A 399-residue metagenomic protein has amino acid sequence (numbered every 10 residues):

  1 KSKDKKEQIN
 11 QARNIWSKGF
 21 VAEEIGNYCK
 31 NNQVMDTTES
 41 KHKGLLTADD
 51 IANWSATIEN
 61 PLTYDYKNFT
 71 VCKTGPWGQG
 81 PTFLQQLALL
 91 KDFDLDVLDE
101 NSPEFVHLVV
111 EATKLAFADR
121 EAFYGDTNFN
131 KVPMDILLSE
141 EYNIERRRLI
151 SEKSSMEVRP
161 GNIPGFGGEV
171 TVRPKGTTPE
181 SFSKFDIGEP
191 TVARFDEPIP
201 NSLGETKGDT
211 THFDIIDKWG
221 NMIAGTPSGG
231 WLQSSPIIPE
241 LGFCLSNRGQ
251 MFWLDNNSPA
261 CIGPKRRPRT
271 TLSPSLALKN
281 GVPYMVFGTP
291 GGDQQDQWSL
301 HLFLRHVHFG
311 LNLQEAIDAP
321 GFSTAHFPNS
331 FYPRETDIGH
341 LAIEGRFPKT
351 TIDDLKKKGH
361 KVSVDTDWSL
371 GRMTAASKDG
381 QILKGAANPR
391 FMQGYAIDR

Functional and structural regions predicted by a protein language model:
K1-V71, P76: Long, well-ordered, tryptophan-enriched scaffold segments
K3-Q11, A22, G26, S40-G44 (+3 more regions): Internal maturation/activation junctions in enzymes
Q8-K18, E23, C29, A88-K91 (+1 more regions): Alpha-helical support elements that line or immediately flank enzyme active sites and cofactor-binding pockets
I9-I15, T70-P76, L98-E100, S202 (+2 more regions): Second-shell loop/turn segments in exported
N32-T47, E189-E197, S202-T206, T211-M285 (+7 more regions): Active-site rim segments in enzyme catalytic domains, especially the processed small/beta chain of N-terminal
A52-S55, P61, T74-W77, S202-T206 (+2 more regions): Short Gly/Pro-enriched turn/cap motifs at secondary-structure boundaries
F117, W219, P264-R267, S299 (+1 more regions): Extended C-terminal subregions enriched in glycine
